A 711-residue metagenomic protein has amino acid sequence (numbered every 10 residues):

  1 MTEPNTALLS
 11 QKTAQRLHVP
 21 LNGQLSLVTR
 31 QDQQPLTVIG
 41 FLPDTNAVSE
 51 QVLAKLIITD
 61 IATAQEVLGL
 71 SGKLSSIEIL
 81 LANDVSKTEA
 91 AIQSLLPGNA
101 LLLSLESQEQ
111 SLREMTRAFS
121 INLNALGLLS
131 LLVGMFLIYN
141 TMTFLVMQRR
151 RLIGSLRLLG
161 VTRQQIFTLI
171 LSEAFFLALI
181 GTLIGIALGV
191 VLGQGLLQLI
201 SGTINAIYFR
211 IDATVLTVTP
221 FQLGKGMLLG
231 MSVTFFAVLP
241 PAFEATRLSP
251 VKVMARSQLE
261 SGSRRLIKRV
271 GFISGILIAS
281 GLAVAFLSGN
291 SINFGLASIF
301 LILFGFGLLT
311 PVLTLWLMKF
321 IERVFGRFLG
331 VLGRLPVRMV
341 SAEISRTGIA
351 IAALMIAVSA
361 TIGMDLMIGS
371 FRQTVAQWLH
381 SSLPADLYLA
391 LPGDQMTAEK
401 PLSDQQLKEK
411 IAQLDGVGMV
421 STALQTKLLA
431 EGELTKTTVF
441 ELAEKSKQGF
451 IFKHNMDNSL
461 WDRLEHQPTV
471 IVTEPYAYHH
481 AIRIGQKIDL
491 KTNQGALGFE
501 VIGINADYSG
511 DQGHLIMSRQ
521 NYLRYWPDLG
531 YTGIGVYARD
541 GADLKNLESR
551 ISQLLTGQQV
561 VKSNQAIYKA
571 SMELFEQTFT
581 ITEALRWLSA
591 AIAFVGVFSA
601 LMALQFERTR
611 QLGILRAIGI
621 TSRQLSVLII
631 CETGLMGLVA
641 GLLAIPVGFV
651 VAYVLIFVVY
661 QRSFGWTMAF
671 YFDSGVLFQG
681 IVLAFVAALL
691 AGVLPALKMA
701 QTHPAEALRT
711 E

Functional and structural regions predicted by a protein language model:
M1-E711: Alpha-helical transmembrane segments of bacterial inner-membrane membrane proteins
